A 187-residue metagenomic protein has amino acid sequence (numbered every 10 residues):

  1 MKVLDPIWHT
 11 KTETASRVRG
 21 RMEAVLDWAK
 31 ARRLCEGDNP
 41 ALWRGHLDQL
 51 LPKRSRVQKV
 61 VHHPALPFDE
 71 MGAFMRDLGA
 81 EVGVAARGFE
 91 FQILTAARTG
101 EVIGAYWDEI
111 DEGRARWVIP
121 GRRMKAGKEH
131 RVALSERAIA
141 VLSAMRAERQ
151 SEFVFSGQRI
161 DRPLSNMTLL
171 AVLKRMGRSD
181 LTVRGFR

Functional and structural regions predicted by a protein language model:
M1-H9, D48-V84, L94-A97, A105 (+2 more regions): Long, amphipathic, Lys/Arg-enriched alpha-helical "connector/arm" segment
M1-K30, W43-L50: Short, Lys/Arg-enriched alpha-helical recognition elements, typified by the DNA-recognition helix
M1-L4, P40-W43, D161, V183-R184: A Lys/Arg-rich helix-loop hairpin that forms a DNA/phosphate-binding surface
R17, E23-A31, D77, A86-G100: Short pre-functional
V25-E36, D108-I110: Bacterial peptidoglycan biogenesis and beta-lactam-recognition machinery
L34, V61-F68, R114, M124 (+3 more regions): C-terminal secondary-structure termini that scaffold catalytic or DNA-interacting sites
P40-S55, T95, G100-A144: Conserved tyrosine-mediated DNA breakage-rejoining catalytic core shared by Y-recombinases
G72-A86, V132, A140, A144-I160 (+1 more regions): Short, basic (Lys/Arg/His-rich) helix/loop patches that form interaction surfaces in the mid-to-C-terminal regions
